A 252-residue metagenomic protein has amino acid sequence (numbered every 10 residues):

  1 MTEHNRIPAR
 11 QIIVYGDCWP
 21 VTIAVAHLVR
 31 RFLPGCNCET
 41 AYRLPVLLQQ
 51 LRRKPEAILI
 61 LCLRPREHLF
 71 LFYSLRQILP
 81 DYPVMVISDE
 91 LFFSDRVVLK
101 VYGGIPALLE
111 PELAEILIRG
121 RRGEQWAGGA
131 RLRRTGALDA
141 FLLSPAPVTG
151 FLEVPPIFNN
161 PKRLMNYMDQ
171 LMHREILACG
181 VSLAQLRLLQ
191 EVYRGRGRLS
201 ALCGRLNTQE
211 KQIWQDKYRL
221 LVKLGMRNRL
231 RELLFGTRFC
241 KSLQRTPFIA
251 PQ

Functional and structural regions predicted by a protein language model:
M1-R10, T246-Q252: Short, Lys/Arg-enriched, disordered terminal segments
N5-I12, G16-A130: DNA-contacting interfaces and partner/effector-binding or oligomerization modules in DNA-centric proteins
I13-D17, I176-V181, T208-Q209: Conserved aromatic-histidine-acidic binding/catalytic patches
Y82, L91-V181, S242-Q252: Linker/hinge segments immediately adjacent to helix-turn-helix/homeobox DNA-binding domains
E175-R187, G195-R196, W214: Short helix-coil-helix linker/hinge
L189-Q190, L221: Hydrophobic residues on short alpha-helical segments
R196-R231: Recognition helix of helix-turn-helix DNA-binding domains
Y218-Q252: Basic, Lys/Arg-enriched C-terminal extension of HTH/homeodomain DNA-binding domains
